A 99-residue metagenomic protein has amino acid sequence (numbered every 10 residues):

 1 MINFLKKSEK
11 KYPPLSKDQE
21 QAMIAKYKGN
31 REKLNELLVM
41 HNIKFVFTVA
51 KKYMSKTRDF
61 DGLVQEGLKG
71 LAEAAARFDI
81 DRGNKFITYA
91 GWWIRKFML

Functional and structural regions predicted by a protein language model:
M1-L99: Alpha-helical promoter-recognition and RNA polymerase-docking modules of transcription initiation factors, dominated by
